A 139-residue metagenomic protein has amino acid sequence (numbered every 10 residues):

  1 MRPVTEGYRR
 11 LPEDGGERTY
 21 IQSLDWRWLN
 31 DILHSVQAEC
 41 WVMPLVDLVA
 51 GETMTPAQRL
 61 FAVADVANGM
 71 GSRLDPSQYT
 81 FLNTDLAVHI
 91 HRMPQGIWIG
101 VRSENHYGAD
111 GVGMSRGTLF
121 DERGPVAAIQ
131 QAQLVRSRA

Functional and structural regions predicted by a protein language model:
M1-A139: Terminal targeting signals and extreme-terminal segments of soluble enzymes
